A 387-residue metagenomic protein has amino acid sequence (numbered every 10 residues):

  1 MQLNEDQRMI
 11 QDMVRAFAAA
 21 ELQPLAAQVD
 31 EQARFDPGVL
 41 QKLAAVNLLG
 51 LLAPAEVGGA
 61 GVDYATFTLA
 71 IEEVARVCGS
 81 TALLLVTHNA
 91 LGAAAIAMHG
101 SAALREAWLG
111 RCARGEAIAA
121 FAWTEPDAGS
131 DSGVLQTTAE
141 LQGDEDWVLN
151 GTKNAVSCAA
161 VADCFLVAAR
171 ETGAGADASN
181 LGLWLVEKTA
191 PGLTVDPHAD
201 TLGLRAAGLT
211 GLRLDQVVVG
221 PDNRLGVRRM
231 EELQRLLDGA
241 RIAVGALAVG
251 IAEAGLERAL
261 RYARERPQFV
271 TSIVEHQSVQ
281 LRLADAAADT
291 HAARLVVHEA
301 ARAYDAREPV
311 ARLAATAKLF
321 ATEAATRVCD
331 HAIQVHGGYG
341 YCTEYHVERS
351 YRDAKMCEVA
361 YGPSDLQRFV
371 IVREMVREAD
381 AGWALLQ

Functional and structural regions predicted by a protein language model:
M1-L84, A107, M375-Q387: Amphipathic, small/basic residue-rich leader segments at the start of a protein or domain
Q2-D6, I10, R76-V77, T194-H291 (+3 more regions): Glycine-rich beta->alpha junctions and the first turn(s) of the following alpha-helix
Q23-E31, R264-T271, A287-F320, I333-G338: C-terminal helix-coil-helix/basic helical segment that borders enzyme active sites and/or dimer interfaces and provides
A45-E116, S157-C164, Y304, R349-R352: Internal helix-loop-helix
L69-A70, L91, H336-Q387: Glycine-rich phosphate/cofactor-binding loops in nucleotide/flavin-utilizing enzymes
G115-T124, V167: A short, Trp-centered hydrophobic/proline-enriched beta-strand micro-motif
T137-E140: A structural signal for short hydrophobic beta-strand segments in well-ordered beta-sheet cores
D146, N150-V195: A short core secondary-structure module
